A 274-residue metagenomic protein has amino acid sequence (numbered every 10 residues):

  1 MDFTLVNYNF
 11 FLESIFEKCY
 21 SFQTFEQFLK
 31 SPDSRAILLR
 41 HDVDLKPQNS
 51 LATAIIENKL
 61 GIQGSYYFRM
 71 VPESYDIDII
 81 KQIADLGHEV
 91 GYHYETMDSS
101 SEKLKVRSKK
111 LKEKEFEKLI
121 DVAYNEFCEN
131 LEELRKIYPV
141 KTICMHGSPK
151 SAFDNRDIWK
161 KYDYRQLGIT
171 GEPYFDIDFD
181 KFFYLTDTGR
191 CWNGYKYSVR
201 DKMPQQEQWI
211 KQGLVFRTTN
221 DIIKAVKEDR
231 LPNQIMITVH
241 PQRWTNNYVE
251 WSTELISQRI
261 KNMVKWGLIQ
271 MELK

Functional and structural regions predicted by a protein language model:
M1-R40, D44-S65, P72-L86, M97 (+1 more regions): Terminal accessory/targeting
